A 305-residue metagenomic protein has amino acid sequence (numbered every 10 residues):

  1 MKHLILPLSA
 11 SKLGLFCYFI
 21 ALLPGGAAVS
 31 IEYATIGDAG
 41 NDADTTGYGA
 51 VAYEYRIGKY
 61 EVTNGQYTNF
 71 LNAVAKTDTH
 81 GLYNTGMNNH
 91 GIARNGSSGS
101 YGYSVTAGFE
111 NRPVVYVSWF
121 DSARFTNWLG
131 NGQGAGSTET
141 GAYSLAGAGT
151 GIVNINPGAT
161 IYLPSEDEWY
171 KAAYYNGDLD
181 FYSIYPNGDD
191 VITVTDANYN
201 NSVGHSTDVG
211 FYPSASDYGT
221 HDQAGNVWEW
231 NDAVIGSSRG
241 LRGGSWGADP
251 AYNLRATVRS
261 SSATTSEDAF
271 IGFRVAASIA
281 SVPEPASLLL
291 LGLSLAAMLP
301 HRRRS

Functional and structural regions predicted by a protein language model:
M1-A10: N-terminal secretory signal peptides that target proteins for export/translocation
A10-S30, F273-L291: Short, threonine-centered small-residue motifs that mark membrane-proximal processing/anchoring sites and TM-junction
A27, S214-S216, I235-P283: Disulfide-stabilized, aromatic/cysteine-rich ligand-recognition loop
A28-T46, I152-V153, G158-L163: GGW-centered surface loops in extracellular recognition modules
A39-D42, V62, N72-T77, G130-G132 (+7 more regions): Acidic glycine-/aspartate-rich tracts in secreted/extracellular proteins
G49-A50, R56-E166, A172-D189: Active-site microenvironments of metalloenzymes and redox enzymes
E110, T150-T160, V194-A224, A263: Short, well-ordered junction/capping motifs at the entry into regular secondary structure
L299-S305: C-terminal membrane-anchoring or membrane-association module
